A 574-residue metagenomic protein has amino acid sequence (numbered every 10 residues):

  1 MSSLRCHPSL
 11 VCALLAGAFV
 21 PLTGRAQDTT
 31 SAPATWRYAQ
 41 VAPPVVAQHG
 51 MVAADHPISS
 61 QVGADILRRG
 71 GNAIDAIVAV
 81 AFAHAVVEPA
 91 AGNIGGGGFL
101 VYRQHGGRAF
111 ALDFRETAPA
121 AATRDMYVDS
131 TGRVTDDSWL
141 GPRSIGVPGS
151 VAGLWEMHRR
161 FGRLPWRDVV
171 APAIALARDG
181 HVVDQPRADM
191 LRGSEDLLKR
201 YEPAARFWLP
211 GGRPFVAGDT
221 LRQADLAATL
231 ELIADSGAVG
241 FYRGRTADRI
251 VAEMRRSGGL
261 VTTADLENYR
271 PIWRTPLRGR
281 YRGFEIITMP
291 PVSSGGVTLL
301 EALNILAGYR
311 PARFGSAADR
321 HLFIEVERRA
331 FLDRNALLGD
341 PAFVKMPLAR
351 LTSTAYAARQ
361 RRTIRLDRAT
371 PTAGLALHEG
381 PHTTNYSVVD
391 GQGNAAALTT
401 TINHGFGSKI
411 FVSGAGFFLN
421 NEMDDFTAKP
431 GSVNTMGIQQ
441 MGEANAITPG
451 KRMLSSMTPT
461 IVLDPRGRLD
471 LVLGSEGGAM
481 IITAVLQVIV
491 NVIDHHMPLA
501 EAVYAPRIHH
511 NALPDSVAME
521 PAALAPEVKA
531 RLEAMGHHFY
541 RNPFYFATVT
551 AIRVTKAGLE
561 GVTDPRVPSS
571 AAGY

Functional and structural regions predicted by a protein language model:
S9-P21: Bacterial N-terminal signal peptides
L22-A26: Sec/Tat signal peptide C-region and signal peptidase I cleavage site
Q27-Q61, A73-G237, F241-R243, D248-P290 (+6 more regions): Noncatalytic scaffold domains of N-terminal-nucleophile
I66-L67, A152-R160, S236-R243, D248 (+1 more regions): Alpha-helical support elements that line or immediately flank enzyme active sites and cofactor-binding pockets
V86-A111, L260-T262, A395-P465, L499: Active-site rim segments in enzyme catalytic domains, especially the processed small/beta chain of N-terminal
W273, G380-T383, G405, S455-M457: Short, small/polar residue-rich loop motifs at catalytic or cofactor-binding pockets
Y309-I402, F411-A415, E422, P430-S432 (+2 more regions): Internal maturation/activation junctions in enzymes
K451, V485-L486, D494-F544: Extended C-terminal subregions enriched in glycine
